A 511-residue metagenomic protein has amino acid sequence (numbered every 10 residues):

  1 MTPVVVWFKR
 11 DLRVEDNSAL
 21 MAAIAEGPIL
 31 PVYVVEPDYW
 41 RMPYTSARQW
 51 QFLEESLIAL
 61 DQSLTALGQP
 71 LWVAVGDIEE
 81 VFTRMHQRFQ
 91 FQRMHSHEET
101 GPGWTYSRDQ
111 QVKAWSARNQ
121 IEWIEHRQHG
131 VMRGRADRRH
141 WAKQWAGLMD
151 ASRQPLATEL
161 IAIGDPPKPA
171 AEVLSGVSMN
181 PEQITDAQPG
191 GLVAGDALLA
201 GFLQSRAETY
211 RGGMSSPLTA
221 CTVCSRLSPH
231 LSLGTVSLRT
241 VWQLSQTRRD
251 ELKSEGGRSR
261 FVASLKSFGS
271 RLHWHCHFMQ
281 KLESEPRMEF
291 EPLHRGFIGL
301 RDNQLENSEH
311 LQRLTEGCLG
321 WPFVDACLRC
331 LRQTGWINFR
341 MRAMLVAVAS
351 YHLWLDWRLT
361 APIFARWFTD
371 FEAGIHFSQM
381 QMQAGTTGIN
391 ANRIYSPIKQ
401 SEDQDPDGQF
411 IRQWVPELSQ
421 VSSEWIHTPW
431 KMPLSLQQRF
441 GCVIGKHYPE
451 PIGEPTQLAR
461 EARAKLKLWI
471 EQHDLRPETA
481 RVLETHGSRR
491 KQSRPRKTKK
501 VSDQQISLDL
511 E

Functional and structural regions predicted by a protein language model:
M1, V14-L20, Y39-L53, S175-N180 (+5 more regions): Short, charge-rich amphipathic segments
M1-L160, S378, T456, R460-E511: Trp/Phe/Arg-rich N-terminal binding region typifying the photolyase-homology
V6, V14-N17, L218, T222 (+4 more regions): An N-terminal domain-cap segment
L12-E15, W104-R108, T222, S264 (+2 more regions): Short, glycine/acidic-rich beta->alpha junctions
N119-I121, H140-G296, Q409-E511: Glycine/tryptophan-enriched, flexible segments
R226-E424: Active-site-proximal binding-pocket segments
